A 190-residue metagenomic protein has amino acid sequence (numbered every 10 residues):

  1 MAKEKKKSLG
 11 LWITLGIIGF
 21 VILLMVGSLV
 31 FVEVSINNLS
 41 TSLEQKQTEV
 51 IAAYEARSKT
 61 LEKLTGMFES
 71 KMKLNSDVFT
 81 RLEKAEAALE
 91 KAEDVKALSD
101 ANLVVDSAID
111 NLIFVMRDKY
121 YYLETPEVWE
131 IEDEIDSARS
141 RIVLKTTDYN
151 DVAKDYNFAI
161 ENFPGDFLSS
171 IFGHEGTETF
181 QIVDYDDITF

Functional and structural regions predicted by a protein language model:
A2-F190: A helix-centric hydrophobic-segment signal that preferentially recognizes long, alpha-helical stretches used
